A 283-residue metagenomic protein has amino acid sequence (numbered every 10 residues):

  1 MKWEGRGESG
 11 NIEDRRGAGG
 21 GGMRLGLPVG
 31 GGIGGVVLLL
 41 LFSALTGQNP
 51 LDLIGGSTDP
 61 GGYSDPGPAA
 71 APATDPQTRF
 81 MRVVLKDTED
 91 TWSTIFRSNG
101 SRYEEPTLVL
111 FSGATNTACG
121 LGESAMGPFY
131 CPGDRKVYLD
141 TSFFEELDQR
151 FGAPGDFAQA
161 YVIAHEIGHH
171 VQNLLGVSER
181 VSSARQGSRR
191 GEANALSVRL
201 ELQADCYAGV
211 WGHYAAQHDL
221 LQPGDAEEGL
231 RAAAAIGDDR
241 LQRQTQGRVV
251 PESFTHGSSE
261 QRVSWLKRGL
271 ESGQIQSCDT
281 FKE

Functional and structural regions predicted by a protein language model:
R6-A18, L27-P28, G32-T255, S264-E283: A Zn2+-metalloprotease active-site environment signal
Q261: Short alpha-helical
